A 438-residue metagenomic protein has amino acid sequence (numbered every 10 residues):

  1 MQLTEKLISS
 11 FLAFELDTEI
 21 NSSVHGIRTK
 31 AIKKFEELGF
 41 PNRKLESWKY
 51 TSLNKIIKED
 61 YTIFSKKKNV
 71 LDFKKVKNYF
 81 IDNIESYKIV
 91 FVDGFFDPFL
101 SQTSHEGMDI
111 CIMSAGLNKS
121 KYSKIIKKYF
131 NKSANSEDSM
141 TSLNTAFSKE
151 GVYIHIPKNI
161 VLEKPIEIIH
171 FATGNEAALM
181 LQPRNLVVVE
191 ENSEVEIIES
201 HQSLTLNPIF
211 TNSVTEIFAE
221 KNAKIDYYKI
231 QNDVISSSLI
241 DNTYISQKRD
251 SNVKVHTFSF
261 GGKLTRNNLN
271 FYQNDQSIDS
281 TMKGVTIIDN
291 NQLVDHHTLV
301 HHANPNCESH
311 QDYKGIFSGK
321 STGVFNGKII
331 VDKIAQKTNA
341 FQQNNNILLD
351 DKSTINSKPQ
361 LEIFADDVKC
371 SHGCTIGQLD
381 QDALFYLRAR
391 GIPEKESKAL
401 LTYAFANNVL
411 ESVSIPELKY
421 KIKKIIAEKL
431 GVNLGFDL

Functional and structural regions predicted by a protein language model:
M1-S142, G315-S318: N-terminal amphipathic, basic helical "cap/leader" segment at the start of enzyme domains
F99, T103, D109, M113 (+3 more regions): Conserved beta-strand/loop scaffold segments within soluble protein domains that form the structured core and edges
